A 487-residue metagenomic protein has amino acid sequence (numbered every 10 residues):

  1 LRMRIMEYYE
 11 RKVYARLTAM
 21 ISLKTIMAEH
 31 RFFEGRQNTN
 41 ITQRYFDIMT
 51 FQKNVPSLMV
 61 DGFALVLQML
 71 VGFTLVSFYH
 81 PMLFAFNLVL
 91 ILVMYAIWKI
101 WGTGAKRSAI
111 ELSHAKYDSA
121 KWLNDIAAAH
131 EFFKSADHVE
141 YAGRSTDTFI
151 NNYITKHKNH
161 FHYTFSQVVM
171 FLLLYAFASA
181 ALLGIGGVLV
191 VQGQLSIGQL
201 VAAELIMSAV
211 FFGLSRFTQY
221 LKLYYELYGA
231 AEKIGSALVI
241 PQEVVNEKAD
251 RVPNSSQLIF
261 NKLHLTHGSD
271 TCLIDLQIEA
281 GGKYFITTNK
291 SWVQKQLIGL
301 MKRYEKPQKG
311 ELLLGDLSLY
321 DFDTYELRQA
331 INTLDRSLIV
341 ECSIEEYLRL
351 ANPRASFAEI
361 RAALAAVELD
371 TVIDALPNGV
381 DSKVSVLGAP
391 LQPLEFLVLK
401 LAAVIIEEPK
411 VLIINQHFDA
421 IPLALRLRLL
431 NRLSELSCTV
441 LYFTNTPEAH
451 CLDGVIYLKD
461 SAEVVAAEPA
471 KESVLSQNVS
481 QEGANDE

Functional and structural regions predicted by a protein language model:
L1, L90-Y95, Q167-A178, G184 (+1 more regions): Hydrophobic alpha-helical segments in the permease module
L1, V60-E111, G184-L195: Transmembrane helices of ABC transporter permease
A19, L23-N40, E111-N159: Loop segments that connect adjacent transmembrane helices in multi-pass transporters
I26-V71, F396: Juxtamembrane loop-to-helix connectors within ABC transporter transmembrane domains
A115, H138, H162, V210-I240: Cytosolic ends of transmembrane helices, especially the final helix of ABC transmembrane type-1 domains
L238-F285, Y320, A362, E435-L436: Primarily ABC-family ATPase nucleotide-binding module
V252, I298-A365, L423-S437: Conserved post-Walker A segment of ABC ATPase nucleotide-binding domains
D370-A403, H417: ABC-fold ATPase nucleotide-binding domain signature/coupling loops
